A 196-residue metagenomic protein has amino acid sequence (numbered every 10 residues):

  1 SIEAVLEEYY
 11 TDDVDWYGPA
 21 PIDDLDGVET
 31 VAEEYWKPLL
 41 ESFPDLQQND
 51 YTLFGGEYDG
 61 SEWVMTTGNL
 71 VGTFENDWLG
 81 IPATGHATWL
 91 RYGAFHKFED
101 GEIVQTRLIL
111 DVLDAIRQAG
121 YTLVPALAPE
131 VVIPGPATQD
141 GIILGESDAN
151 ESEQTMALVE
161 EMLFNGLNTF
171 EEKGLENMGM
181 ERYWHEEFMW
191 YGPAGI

Functional and structural regions predicted by a protein language model:
S1-I196: C-terminal and inter-domain tail/linker signature
